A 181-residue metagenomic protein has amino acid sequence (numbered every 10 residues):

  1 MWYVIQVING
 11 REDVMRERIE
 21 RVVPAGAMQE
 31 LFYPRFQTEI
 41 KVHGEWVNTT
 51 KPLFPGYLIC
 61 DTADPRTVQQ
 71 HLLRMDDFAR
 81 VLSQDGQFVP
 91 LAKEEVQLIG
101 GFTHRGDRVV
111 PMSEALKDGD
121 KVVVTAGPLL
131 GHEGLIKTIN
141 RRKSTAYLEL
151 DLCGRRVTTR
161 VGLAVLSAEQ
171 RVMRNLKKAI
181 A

Functional and structural regions predicted by a protein language model:
M1, F54, T125-E133: Short coil-to-beta-strand transition motifs
M1-K121, Y147-A181: Acidic-enriched and Gly/Ser
G44-W46, H132-I136: Short beta-alpha junctions and helix-cap segments that line functional grooves
T49, V123-T125, K137: Residues embedded in well-ordered secondary-structure elements
V110-E114, L135-R141: Short linear motifs in intrinsically disordered
G127-L129, I139-S144: Short, conserved beta-turn/loop elements at beta-strand boundaries and strand-helix junctions
L130, K137, V157: Short, flexible micro-motifs
H132, K143, R155: Terminal RNA-binding accessory module
